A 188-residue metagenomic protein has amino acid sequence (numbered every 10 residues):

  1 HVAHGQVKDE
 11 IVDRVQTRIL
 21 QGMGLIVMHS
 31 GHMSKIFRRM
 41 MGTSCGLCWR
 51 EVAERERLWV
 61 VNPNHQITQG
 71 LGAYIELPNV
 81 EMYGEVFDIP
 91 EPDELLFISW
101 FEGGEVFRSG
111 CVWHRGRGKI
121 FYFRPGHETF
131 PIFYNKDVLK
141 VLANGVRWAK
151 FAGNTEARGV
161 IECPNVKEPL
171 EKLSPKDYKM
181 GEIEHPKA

Functional and structural regions predicted by a protein language model:
H1, G24-M28, L96-F97, I120-R124: Structural recognition of the beta-strand scaffold that forms the well-ordered cores of secreted hydrolase catalytic
H1-V2, R115: Short, well-ordered coil/turn residues at beta-beta hairpins and beta-strand->alpha-helix junctions within
H4-L71: A glycine-rich, often tryptophan-bearing local segment used as a flexible ligand/cofactor-contacting loop or short
V7-I11, G103, D137, V141: Soluble or luminal CAZymes and related metallo-dependent hydrolases
G24, E76, K150-N154: Generic structural signal for secondary-structure transition and capping sites
M33, E102-G103, H127-F130: Short Gly/Pro-enriched loop/turn and capping motifs at secondary-structure junctions
G46-Y122, I183-P186: Catalytic beta-strand/loop cores that center a nucleophilic Ser/Cys/Thr and support acyl-enzyme chemistry
F107, R115-A188: Extracellular ligand-binding/catalytic regions of CAZymes and related secreted enzymes and adhesion modules
